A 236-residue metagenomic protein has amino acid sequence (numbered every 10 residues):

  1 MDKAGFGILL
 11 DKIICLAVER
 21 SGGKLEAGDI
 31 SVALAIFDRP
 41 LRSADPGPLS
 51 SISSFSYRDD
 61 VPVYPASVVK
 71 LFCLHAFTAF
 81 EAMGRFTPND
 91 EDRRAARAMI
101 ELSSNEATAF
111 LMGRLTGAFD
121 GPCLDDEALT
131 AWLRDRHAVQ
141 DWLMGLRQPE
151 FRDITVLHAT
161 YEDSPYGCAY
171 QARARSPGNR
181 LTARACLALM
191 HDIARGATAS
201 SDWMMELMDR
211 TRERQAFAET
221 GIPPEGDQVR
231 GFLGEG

Functional and structural regions predicted by a protein language model:
M1-I30, E91-L187, D192-R195: Active-site-adjacent helix/loop patches that line small-molecule binding or acyl-intermediate pockets
L9-Y57: A short, well-structured edge-of-sheet supersecondary motif
A27-I30, I52, R58-D60, Y64-V68 (+2 more regions): Extracytoplasmic
V63-F86, M99: Active-site SXXK
L71-C73, P177-R212, G236: Active-site-proximal alpha-helical segments within enzyme catalytic domains
A76-G84, R114, D192-G196: Active-site catalytic microenvironments for nucleophilic, acid-base chemistry
A79-A98, T108, S200-M204: Short, well-structured active-site flanking segments
A218-G236: Short, Gly/Ser/Thr-enriched beta-strand-loop segments that form substrate-interacting elements of hydrolase/peptidase
